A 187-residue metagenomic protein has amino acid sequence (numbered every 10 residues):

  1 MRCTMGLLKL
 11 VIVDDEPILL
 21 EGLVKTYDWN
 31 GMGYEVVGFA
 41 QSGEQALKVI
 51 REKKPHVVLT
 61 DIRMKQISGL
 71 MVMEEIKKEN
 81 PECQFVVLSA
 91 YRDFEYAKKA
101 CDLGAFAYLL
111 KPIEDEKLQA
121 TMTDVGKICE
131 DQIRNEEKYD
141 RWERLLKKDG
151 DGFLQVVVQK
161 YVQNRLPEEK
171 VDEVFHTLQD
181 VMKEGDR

Functional and structural regions predicted by a protein language model:
D14, D61: Active-site residues of response regulator receiver
P17-G38: Two-component/phosphorelay signaling modules centered on CheY-like receiver
F39-V57: Acidic, metal-coordinating helix/loop segments flanking the phosphotransfer/catalytic sites of two-component signaling
S42-Q45, S68-M71, S89: Acidic catalytic/metal-coordinating carboxylates
K48, L70-N80: Short amphipathic alpha-helix used as the core "switch/output" element in two-component signaling
M64: Receiver (REC) domain active-site loop signature in two-component systems and cognate sites in sensor histidine kinases
M71, R92-A107: Alpha4 helix (beta4-alpha4-beta5 surface) of REC/receiver domains from two-component response regulators
C101, A107, I113-R187: Interdomain helical linkers/hinges and coiled-coil/dimerization scaffolds that transmit conformational signals
